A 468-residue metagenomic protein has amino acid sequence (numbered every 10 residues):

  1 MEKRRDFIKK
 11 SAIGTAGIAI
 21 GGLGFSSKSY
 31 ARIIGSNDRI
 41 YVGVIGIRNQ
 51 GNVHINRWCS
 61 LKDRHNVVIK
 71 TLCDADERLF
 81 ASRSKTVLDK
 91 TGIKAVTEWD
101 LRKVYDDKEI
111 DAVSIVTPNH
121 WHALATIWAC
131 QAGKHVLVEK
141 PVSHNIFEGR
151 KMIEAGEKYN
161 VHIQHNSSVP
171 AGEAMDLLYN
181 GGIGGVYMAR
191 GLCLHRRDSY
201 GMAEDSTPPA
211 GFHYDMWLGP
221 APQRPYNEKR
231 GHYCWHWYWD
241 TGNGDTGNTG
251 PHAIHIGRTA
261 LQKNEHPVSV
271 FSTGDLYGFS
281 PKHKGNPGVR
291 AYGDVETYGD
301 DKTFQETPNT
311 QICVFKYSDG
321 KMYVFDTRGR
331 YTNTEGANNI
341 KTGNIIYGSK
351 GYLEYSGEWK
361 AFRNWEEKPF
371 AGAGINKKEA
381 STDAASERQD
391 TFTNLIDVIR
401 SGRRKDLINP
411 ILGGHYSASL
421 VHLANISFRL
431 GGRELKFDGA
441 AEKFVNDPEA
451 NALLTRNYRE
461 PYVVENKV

Functional and structural regions predicted by a protein language model:
M1-H135, F147-H162: N-terminal glycine-/serine-/threonine-rich beta1-alpha1-beta2 phosphate-ribose binding loop of Rossmann-like
K9-S36, E306, I399-V468: C-terminal helix-rich "cap/oligomerization" subdomain common to oxidoreductases
Y41-I45, N49, I69-D74, S114-V116 (+10 more regions): Structural recognition of the beta-strand scaffold that forms the well-ordered cores of secreted hydrolase catalytic
V67-I69, K368-A380, I399-G413: Glycine- and charged-residue-rich phosphate/anionic-cofactor binding loop of Rossmann-like
H135, V142-M216: A contiguous active-site-proximal alpha/beta segment in oxidoreductase catalytic domains
G185-A189, P225, K263-S272, M322-D326 (+3 more regions): Acidic/polar loop patches that form or flank catalytic/metal-binding clefts of enzymes that bind anionic ligands
D215-K321, Y331-N333, A337: Rossmann-like dinucleotide-binding domain that binds NAD(P)(H)
D301-D390, G439: NAD(P)-dinucleotide binding in Rossmann-like oxidoreductases
